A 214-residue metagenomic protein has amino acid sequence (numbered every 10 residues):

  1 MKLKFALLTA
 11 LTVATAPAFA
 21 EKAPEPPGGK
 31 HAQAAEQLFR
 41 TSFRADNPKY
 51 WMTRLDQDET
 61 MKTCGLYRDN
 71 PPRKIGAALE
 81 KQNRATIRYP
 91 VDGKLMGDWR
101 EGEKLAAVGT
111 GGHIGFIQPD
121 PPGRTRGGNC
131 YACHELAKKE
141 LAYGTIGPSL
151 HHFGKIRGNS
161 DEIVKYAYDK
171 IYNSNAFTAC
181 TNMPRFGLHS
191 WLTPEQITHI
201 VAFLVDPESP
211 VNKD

Functional and structural regions predicted by a protein language model:
K2-F5, V13, A18-H113, F203-D214: Post-cleavage N-terminal segment of exported redox proteins
E25-A34, L38-S42, D46, G97-E101 (+2 more regions): Extracytoplasmic electron-transfer domains, predominantly the class I c-type cytochrome c fold
P90-V91, P119, F186-H189: Generic anion/oxyanion-binding catalytic loop in active/binding sites
P119-G127: Local sequence-structure signature of Cys/Sec-based thiol-disulfide redox active-site neighborhoods
